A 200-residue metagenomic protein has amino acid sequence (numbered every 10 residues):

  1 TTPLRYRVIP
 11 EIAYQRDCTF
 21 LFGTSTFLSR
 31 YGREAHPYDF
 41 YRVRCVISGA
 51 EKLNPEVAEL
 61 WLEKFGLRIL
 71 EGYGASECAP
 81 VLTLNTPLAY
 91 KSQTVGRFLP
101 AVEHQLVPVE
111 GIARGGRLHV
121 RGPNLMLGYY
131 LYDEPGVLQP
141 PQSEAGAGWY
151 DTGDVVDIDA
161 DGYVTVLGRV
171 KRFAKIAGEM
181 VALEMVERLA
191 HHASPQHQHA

Functional and structural regions predicted by a protein language model:
T1-F20, E34: Conserved AMP-binding/adenylation subdomain of ANL enzymes
Y14, L21, G116, G122 (+2 more regions): AMP-binding/adenylate-forming catalytic core of the ANL superfamily
C18-G23, G32-K91, E103-Q105, E110: Gly/Ser/Thr-rich phosphate-binding loop
T26-L28, L53, L125: Alpha-helix capping/helix-boundary segments
F40-V43, L99, H197-Q198: Core-facing hydrophobic residues within beta-strands of well-ordered domains
A50, G74, G96, D154 (+1 more regions): Active-site glycine-centered loops adjacent to acidic/histidine catalytic or metal-binding residues that shape
T94-A101, E110-Q142, E179-V181: Conserved ATP/PPi-binding loop(s) of AMP-dependent carboxylate-activating enzymes
H104-L106, V137-Q139, D154-I158, A200: A structural signal for short hydrophobic beta-strand segments in well-ordered beta-sheet cores
